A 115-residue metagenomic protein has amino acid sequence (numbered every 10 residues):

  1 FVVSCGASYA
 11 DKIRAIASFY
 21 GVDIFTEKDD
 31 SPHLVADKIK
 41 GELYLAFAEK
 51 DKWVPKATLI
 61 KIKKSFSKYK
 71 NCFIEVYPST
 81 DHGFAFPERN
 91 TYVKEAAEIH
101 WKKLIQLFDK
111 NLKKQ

Functional and structural regions predicted by a protein language model:
F1-C5, S65-K68, H100: Acidic/histidine-enriched, beta-strand-rich ligand/metal-binding domains
F1-K38: Primarily recognizes the serine-hydrolase "nucleophile elbow" in alpha/beta-hydrolase and SGNH/GDSL folds
Y9-K12, F66-N71: Short helix-capping segments at alpha-helix termini
A17-Y20, A46, E75-P78: Alpha/beta-hydrolase-fold catalytic nucleophile elbow
V35, K61-I62: A general structural detector for well-ordered alpha-helical segments in enzyme core domains, enriched
I39, L45-F47, D51: Short beta-strand/loop motif that positions the catalytic acidic residue of the alpha/beta-hydrolase fold
K52-L59: Conserved alpha/beta-hydrolase "acid-adjacent" motif
Y69-Q115: C-terminal catalytic histidine-bearing segment of alpha/beta-hydrolase fold enzymes
